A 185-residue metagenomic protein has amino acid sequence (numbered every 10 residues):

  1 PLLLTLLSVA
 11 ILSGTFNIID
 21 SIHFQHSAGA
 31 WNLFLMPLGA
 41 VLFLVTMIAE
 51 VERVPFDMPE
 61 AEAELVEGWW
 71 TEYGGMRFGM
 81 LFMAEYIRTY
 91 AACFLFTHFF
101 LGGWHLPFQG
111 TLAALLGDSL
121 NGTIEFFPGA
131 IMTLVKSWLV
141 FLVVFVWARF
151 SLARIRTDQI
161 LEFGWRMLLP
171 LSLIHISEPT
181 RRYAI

Functional and structural regions predicted by a protein language model:
P1-T5, W70-E72, R166-L173: Small-residue-rich segments of transmembrane alpha-helices in multi-pass membrane proteins, especially helix faces
L6-G39, G110-L116: Juxtamembrane/interfacial segments at transmembrane-helix boundaries in multi-pass membrane proteins
I22-G29, E72, M76, C93 (+1 more regions): Interfacial loop/helix-cap signal at membrane boundaries in integral membrane proteins
S27-P37, E67-R88, F96, I124: Membrane-water interface at loop-to-transmembrane-helix junctions
A30-T46, A130-K136: Alpha-helical transmembrane segments
R53-G79, L112-D118: Juxtamembrane inter-helical linkers in multi-pass membrane proteins
V54, V144-F163: Alpha-helical transmembrane segments
I174-H175, P179, Y183-I185: Single conserved hydrophobic/aromatic residue that forms the stacking wall/gate of nucleotide- or nucleobase-binding
